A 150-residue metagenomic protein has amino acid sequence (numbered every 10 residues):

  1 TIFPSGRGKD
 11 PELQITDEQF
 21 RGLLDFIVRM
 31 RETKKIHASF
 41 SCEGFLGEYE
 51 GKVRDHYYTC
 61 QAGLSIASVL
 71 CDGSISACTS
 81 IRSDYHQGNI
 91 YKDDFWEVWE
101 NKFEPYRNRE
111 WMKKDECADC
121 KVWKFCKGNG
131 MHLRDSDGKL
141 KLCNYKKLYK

Functional and structural regions predicted by a protein language model:
T1-S76, S80-H86: Radical SAM enzyme [4Fe-4S]-AdoMet core and its adjacent flexible, acidic and glycine-rich loops/tails across
S80-K150: Flexible mid-to-C-terminal extensions adjoining Fe-S/redox cofactors in radical SAM and related proteins
